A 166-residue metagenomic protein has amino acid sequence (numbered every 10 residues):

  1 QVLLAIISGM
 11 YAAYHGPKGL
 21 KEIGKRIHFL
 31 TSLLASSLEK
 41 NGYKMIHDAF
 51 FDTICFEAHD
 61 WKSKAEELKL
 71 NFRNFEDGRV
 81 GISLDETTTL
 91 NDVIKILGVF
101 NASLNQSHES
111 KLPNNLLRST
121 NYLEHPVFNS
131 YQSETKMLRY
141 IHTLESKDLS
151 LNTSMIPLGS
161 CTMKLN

Functional and structural regions predicted by a protein language model:
Q1-S37, N41, M45-D48: Active-site C-terminal subdomain of aminotransferase-like
Q1-V2, W61-R73, K111-L112: Flexible glycine/proline-rich, aromatic-decorated loop/lid segments
N41-E67, L84-T87: Conserved PLP-binding catalytic core of the aspartate aminotransferase-like
K44, R79-S83, E124: Short glycine-rich or small-residue beta-strand-to-loop segments that form or flank ligand, phosphate, metal/Fe-S
K44-A49, F72-E76, M155: Short beta-strand
L68, F75-G98: Noncatalytic alpha-helical scaffolds and linker/capping helices
L90-P157, C161-N166: Flexible inter-domain linker/hinge segments
